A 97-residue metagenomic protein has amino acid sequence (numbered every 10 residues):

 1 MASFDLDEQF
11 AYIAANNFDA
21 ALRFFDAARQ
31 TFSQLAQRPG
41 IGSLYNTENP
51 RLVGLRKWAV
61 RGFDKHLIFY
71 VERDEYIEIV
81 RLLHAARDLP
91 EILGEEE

Functional and structural regions predicted by a protein language model:
M1-A27: Arg/Lys-rich, positively charged N-terminal/basic patches that mediate binding to nucleic acids
Q9, R38, I92-E95: Residue-level signal for well-ordered alpha-helical positions
A14, R29, S33-A36: Alpha-helix boundary recognition
L22, S43-T47, E91: Short, hydrophobic secondary-structure boundary micro-motifs
S33-R61: A short, surface-exposed loop/turn module that caps and links secondary-structure elements
V60-E97: Enriched for short, Lys/Arg-rich terminal
